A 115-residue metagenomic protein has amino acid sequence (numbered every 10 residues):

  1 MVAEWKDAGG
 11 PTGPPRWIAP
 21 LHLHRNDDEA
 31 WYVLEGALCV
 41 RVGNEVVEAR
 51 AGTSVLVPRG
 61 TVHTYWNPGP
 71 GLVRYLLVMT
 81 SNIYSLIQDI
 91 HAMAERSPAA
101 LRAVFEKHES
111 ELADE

Functional and structural regions predicted by a protein language model:
M1-L21, D27-D28: A short glycine-rich, His/Asp/Glu-containing loop-to-beta-strand
E4-K6, A37-C39, L76-V78: Residue-level recognition of well-ordered beta-strand positions that form the cores of beta-sheet-rich folds across
G9, C39, V46-E48, G71-L72: Short, surface-exposed beta-strand-loop junctions and turns on beta-sheet-rich folds
W17, L38, S85: Hydrophobic small-molecule pocket/channel-lining residues, especially in calycin-type beta-barrels
N26, E45, T61-V62, G71 (+1 more regions): A generic "binding-loop/recognition-motif" signal
A30, A37, G43-V62: Short acidic-glycine-tyrosine-enriched beta hairpin
V40-R41, V57, H63-G69, Y75-L77: Short beta-strand His + acidic residue motifs that chelate non-heme Fe in jelly-roll/DSBH and cupin folds
P68-E115: Double-stranded beta-helix
